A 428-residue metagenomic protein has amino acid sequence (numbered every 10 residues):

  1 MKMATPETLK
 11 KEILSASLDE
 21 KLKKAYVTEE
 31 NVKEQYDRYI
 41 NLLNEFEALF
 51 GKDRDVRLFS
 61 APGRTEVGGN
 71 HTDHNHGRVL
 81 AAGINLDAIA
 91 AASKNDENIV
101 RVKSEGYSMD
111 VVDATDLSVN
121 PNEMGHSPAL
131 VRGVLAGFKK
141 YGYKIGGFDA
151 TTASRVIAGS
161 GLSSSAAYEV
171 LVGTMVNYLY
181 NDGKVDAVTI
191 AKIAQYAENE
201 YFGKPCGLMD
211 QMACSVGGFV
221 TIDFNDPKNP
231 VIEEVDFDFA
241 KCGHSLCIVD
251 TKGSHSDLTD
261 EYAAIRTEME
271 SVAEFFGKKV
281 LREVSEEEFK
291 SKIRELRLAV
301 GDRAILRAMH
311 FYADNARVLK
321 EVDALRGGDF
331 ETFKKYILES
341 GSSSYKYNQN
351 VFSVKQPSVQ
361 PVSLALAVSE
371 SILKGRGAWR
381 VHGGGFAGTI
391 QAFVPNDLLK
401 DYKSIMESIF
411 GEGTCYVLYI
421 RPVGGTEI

Functional and structural regions predicted by a protein language model:
M1-R64, I89, S93-M124, T221-R380 (+1 more regions): C-terminal nucleotide
R78-D96, V216: Structural signature of FAD isoalloxazine-binding scaffolds in flavoprotein oxidoreductases
G83-N85, L162-D182, Q391-V394: DPxDG-like acidic metal-binding loop motif
R101-K103, G147-S154, K184-Y196, K334-E339 (+1 more regions): Beta-strand segments within the central parallel beta-sheet cores of soluble alpha/beta enzyme folds
L135-A158: Glycine- and acidic-rich phosphate- and metal-coordinating loops
K140-F148, V176-I190, N396-I409: Phosphate-handling active-site elements
D182-P230, S340, L366-I372, W379-H382: Alpha/beta catalytic cores of group-transfer enzymes, especially the acyltransferase/condensing modules of polyketide
